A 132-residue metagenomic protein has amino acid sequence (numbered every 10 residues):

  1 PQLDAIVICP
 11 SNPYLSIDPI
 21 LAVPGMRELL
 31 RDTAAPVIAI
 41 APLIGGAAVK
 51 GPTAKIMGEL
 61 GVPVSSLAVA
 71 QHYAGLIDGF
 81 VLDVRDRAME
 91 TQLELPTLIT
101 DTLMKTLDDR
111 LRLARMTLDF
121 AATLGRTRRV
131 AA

Functional and structural regions predicted by a protein language model:
D4-V7, P36, G79: Structural motif
S11-D18, I56, T102-L103: Glycine-rich phosphate/diphosphate-binding loops and the adjacent beta-loop-alpha structural elements that coordinate
S11-L15, L43-G45, D86: Short glycine-rich anion-binding loops that position phosphate/pyrophosphate groups of nucleotides and phosphorylated
D18-P19, A48-P52: Short, well-ordered secondary-structure micro-motifs
P19-E28: Charged helix-capping and loop-helix junction motifs
E28-A34, A74: Short, conserved loop/helix-junction motifs that constitute active-site signature segments in enzyme catalytic cores
T33-K50, T102-L103: Short, flexible loop segments at boundaries between secondary-structure elements
K50-A132: C-terminal functional extensions of proteins
